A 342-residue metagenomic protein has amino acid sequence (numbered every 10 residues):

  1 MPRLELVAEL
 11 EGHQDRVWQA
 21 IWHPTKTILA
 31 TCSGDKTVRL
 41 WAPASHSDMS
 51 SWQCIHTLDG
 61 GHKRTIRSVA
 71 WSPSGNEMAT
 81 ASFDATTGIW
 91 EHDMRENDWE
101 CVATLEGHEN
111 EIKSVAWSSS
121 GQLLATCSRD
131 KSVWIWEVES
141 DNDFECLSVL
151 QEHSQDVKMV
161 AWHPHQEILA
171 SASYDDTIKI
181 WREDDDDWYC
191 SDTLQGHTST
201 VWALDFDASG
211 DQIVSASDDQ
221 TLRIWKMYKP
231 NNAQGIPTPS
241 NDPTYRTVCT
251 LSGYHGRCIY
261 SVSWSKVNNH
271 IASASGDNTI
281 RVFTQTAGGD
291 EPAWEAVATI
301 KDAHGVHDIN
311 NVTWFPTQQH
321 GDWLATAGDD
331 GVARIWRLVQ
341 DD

Functional and structural regions predicted by a protein language model:
E5-V7, M49, Q53-H56, D98-A103 (+5 more regions): A structural motif specific to WD40 beta-propellers
L10-V17, L58-I66, L105-I112, L150-V157 (+4 more regions): WD40/WD-repeat beta-propeller blade N-cap
Q14, T37-R39, E77, T86-G88 (+9 more regions): A conserved positional marker within WD40/Gbeta-like beta-propeller blades
A20-K26, V69-G75, A116-Q122, A161-E167 (+3 more regions): Loop/turn segments within WD40 beta-propeller blades
T31-K36, T80-D84, S120, T126-D130 (+6 more regions): Conserved strand-to-loop turn within each blade of WD40 beta-propeller repeats
V38-A42, V69, T87-H92, V115 (+7 more regions): WD40-repeat beta-propellers
A42-M49, E91-N97, E137-N142, R182-D186 (+3 more regions): Short loop/turn segments immediately following beta-strands, especially the blade-tip and inter-blade linker loops
N310-D342: Blade-level signature of beta-propeller repeat domains, shared across WD40, Kelch, NHL, RCC1 and BNR/Asp-box propellers
